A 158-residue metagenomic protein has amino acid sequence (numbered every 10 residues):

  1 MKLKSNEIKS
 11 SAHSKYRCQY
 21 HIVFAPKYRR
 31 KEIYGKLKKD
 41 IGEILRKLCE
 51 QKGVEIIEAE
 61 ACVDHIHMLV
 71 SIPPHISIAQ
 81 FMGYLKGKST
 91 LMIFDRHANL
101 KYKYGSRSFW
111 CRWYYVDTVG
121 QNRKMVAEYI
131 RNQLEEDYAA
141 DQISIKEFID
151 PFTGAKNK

Functional and structural regions predicted by a protein language model:
M1-K158: Basic nucleic-acid-binding interfaces
